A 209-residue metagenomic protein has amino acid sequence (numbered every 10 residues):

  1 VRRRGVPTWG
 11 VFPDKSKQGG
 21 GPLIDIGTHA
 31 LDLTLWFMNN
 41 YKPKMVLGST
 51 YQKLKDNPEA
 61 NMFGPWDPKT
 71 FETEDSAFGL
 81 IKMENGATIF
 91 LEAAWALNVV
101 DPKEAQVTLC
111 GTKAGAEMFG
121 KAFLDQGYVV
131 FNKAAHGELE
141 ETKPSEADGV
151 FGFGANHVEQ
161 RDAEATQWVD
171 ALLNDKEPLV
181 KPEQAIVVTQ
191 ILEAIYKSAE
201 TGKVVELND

Functional and structural regions predicted by a protein language model:
V1-F71, G202: Predominantly a Rossmann-like dinucleotide-binding segment in NAD(P)-dependent oxidoreductases
P13, K197-D209: C-terminal capping/lid region of NAD(P)-dependent oxidoreductase domains
L23-G27, L179-A185: Conserved loop-to-helix N-cap of the C-terminal "lid" that shapes the substrate pocket in Rossmann-like
F37, A171-L173, A199: Hydrophobic residues in alpha-helical segments
L47-L54, P58-E72, F78-N85, L97 (+1 more regions): C-terminal glycine/acidic-rich active-site capping loop/insertion
L91: Conserved metal-binding segment of the jelly-roll/cupin
N156, Q160, E164, L192-T201: Stable alpha-helical structural segments in soluble proteins, enriched in small hydrophobic residues
